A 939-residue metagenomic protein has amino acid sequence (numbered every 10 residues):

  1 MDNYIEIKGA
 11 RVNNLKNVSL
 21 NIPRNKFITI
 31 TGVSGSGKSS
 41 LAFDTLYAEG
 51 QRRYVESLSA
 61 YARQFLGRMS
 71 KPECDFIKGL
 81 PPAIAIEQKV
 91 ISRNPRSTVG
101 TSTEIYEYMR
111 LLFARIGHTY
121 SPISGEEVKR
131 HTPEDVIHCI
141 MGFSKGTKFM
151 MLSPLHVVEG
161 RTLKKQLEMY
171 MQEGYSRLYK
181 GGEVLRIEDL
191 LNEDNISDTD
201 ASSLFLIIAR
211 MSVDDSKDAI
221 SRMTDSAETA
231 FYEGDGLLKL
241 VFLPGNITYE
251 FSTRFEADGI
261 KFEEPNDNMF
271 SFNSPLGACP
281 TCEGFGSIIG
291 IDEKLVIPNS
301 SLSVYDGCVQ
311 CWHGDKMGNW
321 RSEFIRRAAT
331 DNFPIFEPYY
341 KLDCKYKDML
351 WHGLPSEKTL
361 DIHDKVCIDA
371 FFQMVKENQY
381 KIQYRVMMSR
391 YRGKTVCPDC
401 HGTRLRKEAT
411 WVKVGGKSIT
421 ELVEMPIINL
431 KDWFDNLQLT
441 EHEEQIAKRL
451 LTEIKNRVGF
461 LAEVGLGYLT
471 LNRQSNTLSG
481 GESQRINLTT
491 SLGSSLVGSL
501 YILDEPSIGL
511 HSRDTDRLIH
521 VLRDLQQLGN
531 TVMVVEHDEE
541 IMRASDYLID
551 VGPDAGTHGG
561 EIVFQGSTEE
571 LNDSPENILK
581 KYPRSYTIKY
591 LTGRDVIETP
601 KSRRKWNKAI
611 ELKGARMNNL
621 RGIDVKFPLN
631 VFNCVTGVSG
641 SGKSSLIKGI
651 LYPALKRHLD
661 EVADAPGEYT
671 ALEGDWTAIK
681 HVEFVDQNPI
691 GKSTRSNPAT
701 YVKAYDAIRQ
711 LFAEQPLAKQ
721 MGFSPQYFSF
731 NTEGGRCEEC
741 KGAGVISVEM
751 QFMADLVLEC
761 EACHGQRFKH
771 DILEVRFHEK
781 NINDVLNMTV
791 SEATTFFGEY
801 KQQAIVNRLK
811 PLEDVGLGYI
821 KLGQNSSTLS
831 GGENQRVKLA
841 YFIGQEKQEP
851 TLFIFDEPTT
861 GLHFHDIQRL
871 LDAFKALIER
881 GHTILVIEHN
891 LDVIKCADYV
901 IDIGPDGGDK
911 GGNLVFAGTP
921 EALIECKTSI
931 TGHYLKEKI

Functional and structural regions predicted by a protein language model:
M1-I939: Conserved phosphate-binding elements of NTP-dependent enzyme cores
